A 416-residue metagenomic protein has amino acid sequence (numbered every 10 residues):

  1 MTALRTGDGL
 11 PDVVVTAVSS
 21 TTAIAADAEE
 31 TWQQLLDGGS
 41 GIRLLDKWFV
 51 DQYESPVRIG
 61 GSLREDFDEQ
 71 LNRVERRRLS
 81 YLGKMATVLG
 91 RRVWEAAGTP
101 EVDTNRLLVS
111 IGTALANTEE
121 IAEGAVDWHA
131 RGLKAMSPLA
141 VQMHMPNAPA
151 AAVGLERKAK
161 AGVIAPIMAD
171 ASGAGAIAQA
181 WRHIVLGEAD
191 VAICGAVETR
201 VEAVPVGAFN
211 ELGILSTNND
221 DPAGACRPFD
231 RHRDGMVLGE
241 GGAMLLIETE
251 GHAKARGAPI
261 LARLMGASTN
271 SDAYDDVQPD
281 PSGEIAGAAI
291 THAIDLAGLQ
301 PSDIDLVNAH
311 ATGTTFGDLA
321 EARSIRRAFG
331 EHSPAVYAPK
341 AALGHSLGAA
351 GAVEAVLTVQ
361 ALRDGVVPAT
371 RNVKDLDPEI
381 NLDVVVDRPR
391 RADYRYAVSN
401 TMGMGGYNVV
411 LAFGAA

Functional and structural regions predicted by a protein language model:
M1-E75, G251-R263, V356-T370, V409 (+1 more regions): ACP-dependent fatty acid/polyketide chain-elongation machinery
M1-V15, E101-T104, A297-D303, N381-A416: Flexible, low-complexity linker/loop segments at domain and module junctions
L10-V18, D37-L45, D220-A297, D305-L306 (+1 more regions): Condensing-enzyme catalytic core mediating Claisen C-C bond formation in acyl metabolism
V14-V15, W32, G39-M168, V197-V206 (+1 more regions): Conserved beta-ketoacyl condensing-enzyme motif
E29-Q33, E119-K134, I184-L186, V206-N219 (+3 more regions): A glycine- and small-aliphatic-rich helix-loop capping segment at beta-alpha/alpha-beta transitions that lines
A86-T99, P146-P149, G154-R157, G162-E198 (+4 more regions): Active-site-proximal alpha-helical scaffold in enzymes
A130-S137, A178, R182, T199-A255 (+2 more regions): Glycine-/small-residue-rich "gating" segment that lines the acyl/pantetheine channel and substrate pocket
E188-D234, A267-P281, A309-L319, S333-D383: Acyl-CoA/ACP chain-elongation machinery
